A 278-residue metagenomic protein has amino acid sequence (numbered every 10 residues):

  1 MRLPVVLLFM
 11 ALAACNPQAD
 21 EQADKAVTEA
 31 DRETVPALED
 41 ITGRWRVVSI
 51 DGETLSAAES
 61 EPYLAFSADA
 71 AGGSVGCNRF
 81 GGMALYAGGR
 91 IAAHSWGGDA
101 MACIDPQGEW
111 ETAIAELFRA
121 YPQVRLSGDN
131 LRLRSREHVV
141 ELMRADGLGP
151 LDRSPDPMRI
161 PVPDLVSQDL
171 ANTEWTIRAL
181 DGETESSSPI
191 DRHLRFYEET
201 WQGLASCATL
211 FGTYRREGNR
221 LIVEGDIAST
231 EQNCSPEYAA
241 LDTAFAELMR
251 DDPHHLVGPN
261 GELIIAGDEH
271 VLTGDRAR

Functional and structural regions predicted by a protein language model:
M1-A13: Sec-dependent bacterial lipoprotein signal peptides
C15-R278: Lipid interaction determinants
